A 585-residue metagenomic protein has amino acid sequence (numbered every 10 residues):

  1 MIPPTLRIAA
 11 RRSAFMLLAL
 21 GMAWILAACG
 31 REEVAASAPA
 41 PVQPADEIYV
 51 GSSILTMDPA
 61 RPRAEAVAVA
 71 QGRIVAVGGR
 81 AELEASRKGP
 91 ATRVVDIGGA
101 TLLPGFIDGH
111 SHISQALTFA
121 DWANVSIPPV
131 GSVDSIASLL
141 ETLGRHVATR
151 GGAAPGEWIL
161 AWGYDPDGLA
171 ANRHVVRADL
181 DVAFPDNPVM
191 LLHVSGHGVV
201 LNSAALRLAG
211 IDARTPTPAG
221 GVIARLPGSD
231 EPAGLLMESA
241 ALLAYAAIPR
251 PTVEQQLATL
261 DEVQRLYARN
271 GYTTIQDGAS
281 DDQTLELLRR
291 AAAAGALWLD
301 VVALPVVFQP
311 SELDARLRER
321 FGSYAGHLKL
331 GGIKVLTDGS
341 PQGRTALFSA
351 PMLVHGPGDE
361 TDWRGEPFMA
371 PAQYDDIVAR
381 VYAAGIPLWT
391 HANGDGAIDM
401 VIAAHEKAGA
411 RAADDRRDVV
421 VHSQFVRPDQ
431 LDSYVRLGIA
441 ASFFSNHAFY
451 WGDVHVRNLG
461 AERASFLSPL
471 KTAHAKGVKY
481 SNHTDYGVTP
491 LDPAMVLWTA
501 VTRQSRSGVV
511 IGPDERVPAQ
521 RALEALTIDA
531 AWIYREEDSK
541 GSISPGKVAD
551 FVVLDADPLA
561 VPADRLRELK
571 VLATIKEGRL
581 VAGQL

Functional and structural regions predicted by a protein language model:
I2-L17: Bacterial N-terminal signal peptides that target proteins for export
L26-A28: C-terminal motif of bacterial Sec signal peptides marking the signal peptidase cleavage site
G30-G51, L55, P59-R316, G331 (+7 more regions): Divalent metal-binding segments
A292-A294, E319-A325, Y434-R436: Acidic (Asp/Glu)-rich catalytic clusters
V378-W389, G396-D418, H422, P428-V435 (+2 more regions): His/Asp/Glu-enriched, well-ordered alpha-helical/loop segment that forms or immediately abuts the divalent-metal
E577-R579, Q584-L585: Beta-rich accessory regions
